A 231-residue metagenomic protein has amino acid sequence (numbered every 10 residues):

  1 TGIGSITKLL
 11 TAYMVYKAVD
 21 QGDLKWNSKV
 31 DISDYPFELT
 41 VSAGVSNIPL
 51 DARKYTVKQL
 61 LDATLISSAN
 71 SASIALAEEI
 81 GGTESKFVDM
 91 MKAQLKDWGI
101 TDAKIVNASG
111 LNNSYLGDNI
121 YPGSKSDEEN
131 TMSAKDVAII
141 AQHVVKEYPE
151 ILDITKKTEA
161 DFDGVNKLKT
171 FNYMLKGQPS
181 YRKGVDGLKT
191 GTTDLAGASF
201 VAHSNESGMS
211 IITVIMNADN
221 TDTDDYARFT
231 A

Functional and structural regions predicted by a protein language model:
T1-K135, V145: Active-site-adjacent loops and short helices of periplasmic peptidoglycan-processing enzymes
D118, P122-A231: Domain-terminus/edge residues, biased toward the C-terminal soluble/receptor-binding domains of extracytoplasmic
